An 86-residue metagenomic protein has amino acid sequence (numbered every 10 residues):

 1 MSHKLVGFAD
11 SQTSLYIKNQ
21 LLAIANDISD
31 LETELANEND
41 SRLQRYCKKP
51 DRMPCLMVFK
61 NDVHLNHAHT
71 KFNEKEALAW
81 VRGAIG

Functional and structural regions predicted by a protein language model:
M1-S29: Local sequence-structure signature of Cys/Sec-based thiol-disulfide redox active-site neighborhoods
L5-G7, L21, T33, P54-V58 (+2 more regions): Hydrophobic beta-strand residues in large extracellular and virion-surface proteins
A9, L35, H69: Small/polar loops that bind or transfer phosphate-bearing groups
S11, N39-S41: Short, solvent-exposed coil/turn elements at secondary-structure transition points
N19, D27, P50, N61-D62 (+1 more regions): N-terminal cationic leader/targeting segments used for protein routing and processing
D30-N39: A short beta-strand-loop structural module common to alpha/beta enzyme folds
Q44-M53, N66-F72: Thiol/disulfide oxidoreductase modules built on the thioredoxin-like
V58-G86: Non-catalytic, surface beta->alpha helical segment in thiol-disulfide oxidoreductase systems
